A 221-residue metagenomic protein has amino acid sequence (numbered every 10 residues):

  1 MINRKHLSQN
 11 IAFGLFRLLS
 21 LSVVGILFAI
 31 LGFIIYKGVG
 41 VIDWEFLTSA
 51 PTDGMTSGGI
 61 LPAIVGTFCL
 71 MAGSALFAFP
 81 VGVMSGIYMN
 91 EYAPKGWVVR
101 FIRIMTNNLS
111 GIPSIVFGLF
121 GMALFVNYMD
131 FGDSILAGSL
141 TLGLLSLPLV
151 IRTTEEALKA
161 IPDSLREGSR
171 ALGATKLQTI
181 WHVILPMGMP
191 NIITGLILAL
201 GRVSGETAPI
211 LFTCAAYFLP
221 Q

Functional and structural regions predicted by a protein language model:
M1-L18, I34-S74, K95: Periplasmic/extracellular loop-to-transmembrane helix junction in inner-membrane transport proteins
G25-F28, G32, P80-I87, L119 (+5 more regions): Membrane-embedded alpha-helices of multi-pass transport/permease systems
P51-G58, I210-Q221: Interhelical loop and adjacent transmembrane-helix boundary motif in polytopic membrane transport permeases
V65, C69-F77, V81, S85 (+2 more regions): Hydrophobic alpha-helical transmembrane segments of multipass integral membrane proteins, especially permease/channel
S74-T106, L119, N127: Transmembrane-helix boundary motif in ABC transporter permease subunits
A75, K176-C214: Transmembrane alpha-helices
N107-L145: Generic hydrophobic transmembrane alpha-helix motif, especially the helices
P113, L172-G173, P186: Glycine/proline-centered hinge or cleavage motifs at structural transition points of membrane proteins
